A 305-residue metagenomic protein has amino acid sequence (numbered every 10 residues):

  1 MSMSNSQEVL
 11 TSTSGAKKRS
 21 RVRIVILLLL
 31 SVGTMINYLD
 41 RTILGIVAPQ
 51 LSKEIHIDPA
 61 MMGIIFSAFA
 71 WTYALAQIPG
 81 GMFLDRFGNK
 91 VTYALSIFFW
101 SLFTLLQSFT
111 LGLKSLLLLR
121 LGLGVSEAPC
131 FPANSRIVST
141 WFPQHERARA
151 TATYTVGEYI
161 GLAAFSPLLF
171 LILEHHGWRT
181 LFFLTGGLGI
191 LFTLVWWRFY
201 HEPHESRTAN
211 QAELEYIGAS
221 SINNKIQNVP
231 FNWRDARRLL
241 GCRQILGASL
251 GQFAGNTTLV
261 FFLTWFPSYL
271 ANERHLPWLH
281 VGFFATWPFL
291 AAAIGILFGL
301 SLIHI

Functional and structural regions predicted by a protein language model:
V25-P59, F262-P267: Extracytoplasmic
L44-G45, L240-F289, A293-I296: Extracytoplasmic gate region of multi-pass secondary transporters
H56, G88, F109-K114, S126 (+1 more regions): Helix-breaking motifs and short loop linkers at transmembrane-helix boundaries and internal kinks in secondary membrane
S67-G80, T286-G299: Central cavity-lining transmembrane alpha-helices of secondary-active solute carriers, predominantly the Major
L75-L111: Conserved MFS/SLC helix-loop-helix module at the cytosolic interface between two early adjacent transmembrane helices
L119-E158: Cytoplasmic helix-loop-helix junction between adjacent transmembrane helices in 12-TM secondary transporters
Y154, E158-H204: Helix-loop-helix hairpin linking two adjacent transmembrane segments in secondary transporters
I303-I305: Conserved small/polar residues in nucleotide/adenosyl-binding loops
